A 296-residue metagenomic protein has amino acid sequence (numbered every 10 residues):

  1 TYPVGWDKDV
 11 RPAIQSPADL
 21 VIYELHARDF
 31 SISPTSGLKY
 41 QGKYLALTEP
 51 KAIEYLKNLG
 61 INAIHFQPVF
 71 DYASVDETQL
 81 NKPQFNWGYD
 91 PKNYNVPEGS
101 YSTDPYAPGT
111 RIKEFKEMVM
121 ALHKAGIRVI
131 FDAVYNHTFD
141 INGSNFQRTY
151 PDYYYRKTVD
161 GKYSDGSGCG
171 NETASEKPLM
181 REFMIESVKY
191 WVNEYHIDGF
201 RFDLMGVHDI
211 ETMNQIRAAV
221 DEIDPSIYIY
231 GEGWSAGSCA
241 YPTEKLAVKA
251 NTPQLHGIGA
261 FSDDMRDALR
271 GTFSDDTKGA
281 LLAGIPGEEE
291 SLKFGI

Functional and structural regions predicted by a protein language model:
T1-E24, F30-G42: The feature marks proteins involved in alpha-glucan
V4-K8, W191, W234: Tryptophan-centered motif/residue detector
V4-V10, T48-A52, N214-I216, E289-S291: Short alpha-helical segments and helix-capping/turn motifs at coil-helix boundaries
H26-P50, E54-H196, T212-D224, Y228 (+2 more regions): Substrate-binding/active-site clefts of carbohydrate-active enzymes
V134-Y135, M205, W234-S235: Catalytic metal-binding/acid-base residues of hydrolase active sites
G199-M205: Short catalytic-loop micro-motif centered on adjacent basic/acidic residues
M205-E211: Acidic-and-aromatic substrate-binding clefts and catalytic sites of carbohydrate-active enzymes
R217-I296: Conserved alpha/beta catalytic core and glycan-binding cleft of carbohydrate-active enzymes
